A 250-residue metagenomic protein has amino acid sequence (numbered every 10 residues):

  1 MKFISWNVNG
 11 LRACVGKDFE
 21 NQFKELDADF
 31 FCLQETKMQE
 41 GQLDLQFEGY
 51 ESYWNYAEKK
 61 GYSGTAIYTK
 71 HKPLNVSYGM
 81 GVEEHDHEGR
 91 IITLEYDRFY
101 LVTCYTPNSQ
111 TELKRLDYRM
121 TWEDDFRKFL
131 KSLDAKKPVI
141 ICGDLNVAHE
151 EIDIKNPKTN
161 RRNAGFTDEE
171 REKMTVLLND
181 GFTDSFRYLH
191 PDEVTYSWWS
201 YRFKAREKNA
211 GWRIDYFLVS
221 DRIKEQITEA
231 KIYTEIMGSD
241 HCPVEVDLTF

Functional and structural regions predicted by a protein language model:
M1-F47, E51, A57, Y62-S63 (+3 more regions): N-terminal, active-site-proximal structural segment of metallo-dependent hydrolase catalytic domains
M1-N9, R98-Q110, C142: Active-site-proximal beta-strand elements of phosphoester/diester hydrolases
N7, F23-G41, L101, L130-E151 (+4 more regions): Active-site beta-strand/loop signature of hydrolases that rely on acidic residues for catalysis
K37, Q42-S109: Structured beta-strand-rich core segments of catalytic domains in phosphoester-bond hydrolases
E51, D125-A210, I214: Metal-dependent phosphoesterases centered on the DNase I-like endonuclease/exonuclease/phosphatase
K60-N75, E193, A205-E225: Conserved beta strand-loop-helix elements of the APE1-like EEP
K70, L94-D97, S220-D221, V246-F250: Active-site beta-strand termini and strand-to-loop segments that position acidic
G81-V82, P107-E123, K158-R162: Surface-exposed cleft-lining segments at the edges of enzyme active sites
